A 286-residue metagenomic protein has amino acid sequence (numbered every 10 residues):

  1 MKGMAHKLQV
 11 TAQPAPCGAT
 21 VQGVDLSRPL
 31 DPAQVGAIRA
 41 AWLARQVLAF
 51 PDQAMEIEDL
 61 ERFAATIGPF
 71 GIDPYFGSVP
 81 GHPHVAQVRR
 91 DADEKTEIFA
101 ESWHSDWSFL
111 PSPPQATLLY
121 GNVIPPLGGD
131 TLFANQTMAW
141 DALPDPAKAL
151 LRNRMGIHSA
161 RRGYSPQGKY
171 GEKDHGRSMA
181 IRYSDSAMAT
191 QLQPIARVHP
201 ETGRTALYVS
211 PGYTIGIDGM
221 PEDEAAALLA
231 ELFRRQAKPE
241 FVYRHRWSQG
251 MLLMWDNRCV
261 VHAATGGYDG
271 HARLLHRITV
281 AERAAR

Functional and structural regions predicted by a protein language model:
K2-L252, R258-R286: Non-heme Fe(II) oxygenase catalytic core, chiefly the N-lobe of the double-stranded beta-helix
